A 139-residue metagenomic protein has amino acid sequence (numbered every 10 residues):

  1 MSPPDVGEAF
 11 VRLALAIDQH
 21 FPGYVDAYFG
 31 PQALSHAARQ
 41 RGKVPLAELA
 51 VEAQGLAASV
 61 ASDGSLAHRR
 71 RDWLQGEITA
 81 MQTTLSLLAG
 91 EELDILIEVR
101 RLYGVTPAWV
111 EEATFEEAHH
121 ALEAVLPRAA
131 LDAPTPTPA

Functional and structural regions predicted by a protein language model:
M1-A139: N-terminal maturation segment of proteins
